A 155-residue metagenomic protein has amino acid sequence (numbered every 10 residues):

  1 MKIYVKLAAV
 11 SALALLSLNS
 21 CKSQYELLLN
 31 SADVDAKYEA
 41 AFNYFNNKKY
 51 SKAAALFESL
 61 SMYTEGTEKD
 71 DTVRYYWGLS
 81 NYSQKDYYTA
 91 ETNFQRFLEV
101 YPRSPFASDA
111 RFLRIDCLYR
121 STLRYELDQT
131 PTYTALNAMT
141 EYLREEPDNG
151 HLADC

Functional and structural regions predicted by a protein language model:
K2-K6, S17-C155: Acidic, polar-rich low-complexity tracts and alpha-helical solenoid repeat scaffolds
K6-A12: Sec-dependent N-terminal signal peptides
